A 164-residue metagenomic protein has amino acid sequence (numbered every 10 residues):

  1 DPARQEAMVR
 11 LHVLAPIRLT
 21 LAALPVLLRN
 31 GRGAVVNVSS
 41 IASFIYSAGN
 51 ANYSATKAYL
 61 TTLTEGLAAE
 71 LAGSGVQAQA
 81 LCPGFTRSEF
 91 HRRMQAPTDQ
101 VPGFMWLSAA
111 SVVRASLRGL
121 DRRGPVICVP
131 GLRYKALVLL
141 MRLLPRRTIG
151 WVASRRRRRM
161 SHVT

Functional and structural regions predicted by a protein language model:
D1-A7: Substrate-binding pocket helix/loop in short-chain dehydrogenase/reductase
T20, T56: Active-site helix of classical SDR
A22-G31: A short helix-coil junction within the Rossmann-fold of NAD(P)-dependent oxidoreductases
S40: Residue(s) in the substrate-gating loop at a strand-loop-helix junction that position the organic substrate next
I45, G66-Q77: Active-site-adjacent segment of SDR/Rossmann-fold oxidoreductases
S47-A51: Active-site loop immediately N-terminal to the catalytic Tyr-X3-Lys motif of short-chain dehydrogenase/reductase
A80-L81, Q100-A136: C-terminal helical subdomain
